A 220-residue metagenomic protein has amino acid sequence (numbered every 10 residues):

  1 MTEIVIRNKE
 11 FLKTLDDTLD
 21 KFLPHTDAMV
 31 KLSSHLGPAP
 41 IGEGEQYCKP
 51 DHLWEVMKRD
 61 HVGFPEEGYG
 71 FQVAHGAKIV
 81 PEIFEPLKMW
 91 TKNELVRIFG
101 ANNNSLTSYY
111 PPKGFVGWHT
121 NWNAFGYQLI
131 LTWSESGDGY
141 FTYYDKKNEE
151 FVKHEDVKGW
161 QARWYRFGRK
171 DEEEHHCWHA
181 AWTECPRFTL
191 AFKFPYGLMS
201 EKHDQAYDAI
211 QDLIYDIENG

Functional and structural regions predicted by a protein language model:
M1-I98: Non-heme Fe(II)/2-oxoglutarate
L23, A124, S134, Y207-A209: General N-terminal targeting signals
E85, A124-G126, S200: A generic structural micro-environment signature that highlights single residues at secondary-structure boundaries
K88-R97, Q128-I130, F151-K153, W178-A180: Intrinsically disordered, low-complexity boundary segments flanking structured domains
G100-E172: Catalytic core of non-heme Fe(II) oxygenases with the double-stranded beta-helix
T142-G220: Catalytic core of Fe(II)/2-oxoglutarate
